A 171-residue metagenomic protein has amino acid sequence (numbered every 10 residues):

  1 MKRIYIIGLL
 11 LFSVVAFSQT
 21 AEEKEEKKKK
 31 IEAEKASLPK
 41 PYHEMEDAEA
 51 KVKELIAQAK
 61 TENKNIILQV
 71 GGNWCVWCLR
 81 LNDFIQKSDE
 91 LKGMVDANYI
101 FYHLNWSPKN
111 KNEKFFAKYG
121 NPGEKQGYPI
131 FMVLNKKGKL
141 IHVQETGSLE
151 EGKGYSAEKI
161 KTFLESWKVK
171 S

Functional and structural regions predicted by a protein language model:
M1-E23: Bacterial Sec-dependent N-terminal signal peptides
S18-A50, S171: Sec-dependent signal peptide cleavage junction
E44-I66: A short beta-strand-turn-helix
A50-K53, A57, V76-L79, G93 (+1 more regions): Solvent-exposed, polar/charged alpha-helical surfaces in well-ordered, non-transmembrane soluble domains, broadly
E62-V76: Short active-site neighborhood of thiol/selenol oxidoreductases, capturing the structured segment around
G72-Q86: Conserved redox-active cysteine motifs that mediate thiol-disulfide chemistry, especially di-cysteine Cys-X(1-2)-Cys
D89-L91, D96-I160: Thioredoxin-like thiol-disulfide oxidoreductase module
S156-S171: Short, surface-exposed secondary-structure junctions/capping segments
